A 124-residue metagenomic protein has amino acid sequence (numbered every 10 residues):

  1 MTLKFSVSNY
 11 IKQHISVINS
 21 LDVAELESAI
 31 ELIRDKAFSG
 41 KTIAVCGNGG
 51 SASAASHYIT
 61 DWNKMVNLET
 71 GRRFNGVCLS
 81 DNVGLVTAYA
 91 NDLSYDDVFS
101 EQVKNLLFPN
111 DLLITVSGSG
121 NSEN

Functional and structural regions predicted by a protein language model:
M1-L21: Generic N-terminal amphipathic, Lys/Arg-enriched alpha-helix
L3, D22-L26, S51: Residue-level recognition of alpha-helical structural elements
V7, L26-A29, A55: Hydrophobic packing residues in well-ordered alpha-helices of helical domains and bundles
Q13, E25-S28, N124: Charged catalytic carboxylate motif
L21-S39: A short, well-structured juxtamembrane/interface segment
D35-L107: Glycine-rich, small/polar surface segments that engage phosphate groups of diverse ligands
P109-E123: C-terminal binding/interaction regions
